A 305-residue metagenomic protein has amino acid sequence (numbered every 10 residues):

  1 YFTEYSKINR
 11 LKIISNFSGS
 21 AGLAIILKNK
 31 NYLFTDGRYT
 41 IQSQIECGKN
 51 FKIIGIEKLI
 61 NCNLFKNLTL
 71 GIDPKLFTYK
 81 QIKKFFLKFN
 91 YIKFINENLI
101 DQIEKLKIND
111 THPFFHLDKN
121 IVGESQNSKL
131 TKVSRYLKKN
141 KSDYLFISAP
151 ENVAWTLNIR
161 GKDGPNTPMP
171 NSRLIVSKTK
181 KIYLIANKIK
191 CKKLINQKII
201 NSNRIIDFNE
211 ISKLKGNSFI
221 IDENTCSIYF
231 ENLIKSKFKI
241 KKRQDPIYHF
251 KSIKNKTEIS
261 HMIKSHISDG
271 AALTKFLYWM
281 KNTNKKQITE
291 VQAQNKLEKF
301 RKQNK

Functional and structural regions predicted by a protein language model:
Y1-F65, D73, F77, Q81-L214 (+1 more regions): N-terminal accessory/capping or targeting/presequence segment of soluble
T35, S148-P150, L157, K178 (+6 more regions): Active-site proximal loops enriched in glycine and acidic residues that flank catalytic Cys/His/Asp and coordinate
L68, I195-P246, K251: Conserved catalytic alpha/beta cores of large enzymes that bind or transform nucleotide phosphates and polynucleotides
G71-F77, I121-V122, N152, P246-F250 (+1 more regions): Conserved short loop/turn motifs at secondary-structure junctions
G71-I72, F146, F219-I221, I263: Short catalytic-loop micro-motif centered on adjacent basic/acidic residues
F89-I108, C226-H261: Terminal amphipathic helices with adjacent charged low-complexity linkers/tails
S177-K178, K235-I240, K302-K305: Secondary-structure transition/capping motifs at alpha-helix termini and the adjoining loop/turn into the next element
H249-K305: Long, K/E/R/D-enriched contiguous segments that form extended
